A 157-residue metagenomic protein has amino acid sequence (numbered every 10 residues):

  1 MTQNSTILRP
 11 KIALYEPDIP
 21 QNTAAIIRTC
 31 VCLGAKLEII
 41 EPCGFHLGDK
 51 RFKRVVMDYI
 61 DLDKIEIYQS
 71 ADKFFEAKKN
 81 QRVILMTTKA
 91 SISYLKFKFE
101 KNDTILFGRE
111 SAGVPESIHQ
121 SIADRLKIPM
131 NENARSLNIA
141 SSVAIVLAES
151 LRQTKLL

Functional and structural regions predicted by a protein language model:
T2-T88, L151: RNA substrate-binding interface of SAM-dependent RNA methyltransferases
A25-I27, K50-R51, K96-F99, S117-Q120: Short amphipathic alpha-helical segments
R54-I60, K101-D103, I145: Short, hinge-like loop/turn segments at secondary-structure boundaries
S70-K73, S93-L95, V114: Short acidic active-site motifs
K78-R82, F99-N102, I122-D124: Short glycine/proline-enriched coil/turn segments at helix->beta-strand junctions
T88-I92, R109-A112, E132: Short glycine-rich anion-binding loops that position phosphate/pyrophosphate groups of nucleotides and phosphorylated
S121-L157: Structured adenosyl-cofactor binding patch, chiefly the S-adenosyl-L-methionine
